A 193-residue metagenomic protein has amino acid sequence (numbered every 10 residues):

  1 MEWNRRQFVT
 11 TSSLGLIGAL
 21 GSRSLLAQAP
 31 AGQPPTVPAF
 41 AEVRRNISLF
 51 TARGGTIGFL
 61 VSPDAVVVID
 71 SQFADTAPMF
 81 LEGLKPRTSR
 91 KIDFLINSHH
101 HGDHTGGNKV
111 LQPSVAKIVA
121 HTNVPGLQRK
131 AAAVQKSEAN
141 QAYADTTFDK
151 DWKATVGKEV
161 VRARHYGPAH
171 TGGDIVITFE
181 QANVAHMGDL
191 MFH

Functional and structural regions predicted by a protein language model:
M1-L16, L20: N-terminal secretory signal peptides and thylakoid transit peptides that target proteins across membranes
R23-F50: C-terminal segment of N-terminal export signals and the immediately downstream linker at the start of the mature
P38, F50, S137-E138, A142-D145 (+1 more regions): Short Gly/Pro-enriched turn/cap motifs at secondary-structure boundaries
F40-P86, I175-F179, N183-D189: Conserved beta-strand hairpin/beta-sheet module of binuclear metal-dependent hydrolase folds, prominently
A65, R90-I92, S114-V115, E159 (+1 more regions): Loop/turn elements at helix/coil->beta-strand transitions in domains of secreted/extracellular proteins
V67-D70, D93-N97, R162-A163: Short catalytic-loop micro-motif centered on adjacent basic/acidic residues
K85-T155: Active-site HxH/HxHxD metal-binding segment of metal-dependent hydrolases
D151-V184: Core dinuclear metal-dependent hydrolase active-site scaffold
